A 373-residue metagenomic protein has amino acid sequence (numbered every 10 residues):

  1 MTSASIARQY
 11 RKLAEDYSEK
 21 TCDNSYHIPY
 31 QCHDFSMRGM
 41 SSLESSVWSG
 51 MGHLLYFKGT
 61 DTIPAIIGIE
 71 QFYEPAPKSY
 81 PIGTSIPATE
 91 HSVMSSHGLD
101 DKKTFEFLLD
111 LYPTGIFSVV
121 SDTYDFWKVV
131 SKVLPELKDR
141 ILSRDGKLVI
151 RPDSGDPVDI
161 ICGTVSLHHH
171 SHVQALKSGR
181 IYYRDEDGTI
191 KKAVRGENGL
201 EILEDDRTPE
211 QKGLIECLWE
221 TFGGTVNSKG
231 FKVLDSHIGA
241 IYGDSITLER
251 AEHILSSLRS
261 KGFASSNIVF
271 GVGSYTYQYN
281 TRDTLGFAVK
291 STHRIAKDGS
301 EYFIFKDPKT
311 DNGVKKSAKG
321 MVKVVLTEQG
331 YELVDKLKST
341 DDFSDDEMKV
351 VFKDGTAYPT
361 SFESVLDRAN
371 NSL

Functional and structural regions predicted by a protein language model:
M1-S228, L248-R250: Buried, small/hydrophobic-residue-enriched core segments of structured protein domains
T62, G68, E74-A76, H97-D100 (+3 more regions): Gly/Ser/Thr/Ala-enriched C-terminal appendages of enzymes
